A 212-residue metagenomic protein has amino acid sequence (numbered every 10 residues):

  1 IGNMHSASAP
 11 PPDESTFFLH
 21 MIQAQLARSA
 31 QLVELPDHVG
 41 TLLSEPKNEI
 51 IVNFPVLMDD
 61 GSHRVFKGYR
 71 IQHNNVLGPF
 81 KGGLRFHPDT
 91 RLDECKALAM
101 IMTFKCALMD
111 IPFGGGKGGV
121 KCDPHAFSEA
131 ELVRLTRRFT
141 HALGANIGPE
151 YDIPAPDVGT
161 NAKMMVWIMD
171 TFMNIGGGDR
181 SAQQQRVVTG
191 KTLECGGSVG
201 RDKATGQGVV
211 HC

Functional and structural regions predicted by a protein language model:
M4-A204, V210-C212: N-terminal ligand-binding/catalytic initiation module
